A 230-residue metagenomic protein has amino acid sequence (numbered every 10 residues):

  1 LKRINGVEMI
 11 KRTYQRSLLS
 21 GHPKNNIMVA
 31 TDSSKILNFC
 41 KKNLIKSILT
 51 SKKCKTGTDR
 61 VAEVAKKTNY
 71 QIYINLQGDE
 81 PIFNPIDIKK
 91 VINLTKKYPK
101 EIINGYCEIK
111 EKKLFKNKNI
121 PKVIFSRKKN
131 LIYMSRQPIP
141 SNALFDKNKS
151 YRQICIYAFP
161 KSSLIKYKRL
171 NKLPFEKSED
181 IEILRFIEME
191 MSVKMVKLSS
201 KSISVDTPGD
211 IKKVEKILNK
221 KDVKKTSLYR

Functional and structural regions predicted by a protein language model:
L1-M28: N-terminal glycine-rich phosphate-binding loop and ensuing alpha1 helix
K24, Y70, Y98-K100, M191: Short, high-confidence coil segments that cap the C-terminus of an alpha-helix and link into the following beta-strand
M28, S34-N93: Short phosphate-binding loop-to-helix
T31-D32, F83, F159, D206: A conserved hydrophobic position in a structured secondary element of the catalytic/binding core that shapes
N84-L173: Conserved core of the sugar-phosphate nucleotidyltransferase
N148-R230: Conserved alpha/beta core of the MobA/IspD/sugar-nucleotide pyrophosphorylase nucleotidyltransferase superfamily
